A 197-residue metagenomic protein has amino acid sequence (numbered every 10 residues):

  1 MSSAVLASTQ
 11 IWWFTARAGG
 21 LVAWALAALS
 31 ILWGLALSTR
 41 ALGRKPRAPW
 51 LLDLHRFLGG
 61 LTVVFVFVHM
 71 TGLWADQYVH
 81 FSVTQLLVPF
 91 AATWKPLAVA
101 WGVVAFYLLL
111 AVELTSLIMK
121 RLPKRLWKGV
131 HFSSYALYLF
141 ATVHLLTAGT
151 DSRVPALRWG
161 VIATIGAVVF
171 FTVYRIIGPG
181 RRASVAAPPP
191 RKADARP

Functional and structural regions predicted by a protein language model:
M1-P197: Membrane-embedded alpha-helical bundles that constitute the cytochrome b-like, heme-associated redox core of multi-pass
